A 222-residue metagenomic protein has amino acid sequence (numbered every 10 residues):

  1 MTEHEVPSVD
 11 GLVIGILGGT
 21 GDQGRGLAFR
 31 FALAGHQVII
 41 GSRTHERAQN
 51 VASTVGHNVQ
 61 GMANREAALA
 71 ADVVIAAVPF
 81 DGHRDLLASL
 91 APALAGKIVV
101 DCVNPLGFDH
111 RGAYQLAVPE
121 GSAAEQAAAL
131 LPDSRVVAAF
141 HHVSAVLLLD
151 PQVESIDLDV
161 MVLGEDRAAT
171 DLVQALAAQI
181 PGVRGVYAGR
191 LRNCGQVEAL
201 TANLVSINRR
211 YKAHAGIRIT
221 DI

Functional and structural regions predicted by a protein language model:
T2-N50, T54, Q179: NAD(P)+-binding Rossmann beta1-loop-alpha1 motif at the extreme N-terminus of oxidoreductases
D10-V13, G96, D157: Phosphate-coordination loops involved in phosphoryl transfer and adenosine-cofactor binding
Q49, A88, E125, A175: Active-site phosphate/pyrophosphate- and oxyanion-stabilizing loops and adjacent acidic/basic residues in soluble
G56-N58, N64-I98, C102-R111: Rossmann-like NAD(P)-binding element
G61, R135-F140, G185-A188: General beta-strand structural signal in soluble alpha/beta enzymes
V103-V146, D150-Q152: Rossmann-fold NAD(P)-binding glycine/threonine-rich loop
L158-I222: Active-site-lining helix/loop region of Rossmann-like oxidoreductase modules
